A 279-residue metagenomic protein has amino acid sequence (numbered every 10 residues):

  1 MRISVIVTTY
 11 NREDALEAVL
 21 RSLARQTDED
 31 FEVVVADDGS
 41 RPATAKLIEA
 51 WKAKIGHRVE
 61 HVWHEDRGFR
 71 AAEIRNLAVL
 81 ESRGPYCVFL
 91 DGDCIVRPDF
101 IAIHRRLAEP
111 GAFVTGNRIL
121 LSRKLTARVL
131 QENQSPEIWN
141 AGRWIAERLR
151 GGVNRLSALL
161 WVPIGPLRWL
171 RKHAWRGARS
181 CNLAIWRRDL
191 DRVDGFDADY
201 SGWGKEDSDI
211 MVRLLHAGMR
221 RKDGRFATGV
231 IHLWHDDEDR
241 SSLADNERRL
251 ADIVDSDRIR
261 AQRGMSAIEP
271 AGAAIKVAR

Functional and structural regions predicted by a protein language model:
M1-R25: N-proximal low-complexity "stem/linker" segments adjacent to membrane-targeting elements
R2-S4, E32, D209: Cell-envelope/extracellular polymer assembly enzymes that use nucleotide-activated donors
L20-G68: Acidic donor-binding segment of Leloir-type glycosyltransferases
E65-S82, D99: Glycine-rich, basic loop-to-helix element that forms the pyrophosphate-binding segment of sugar-nucleotide handling
C87: Short aromatic/hydrophobic "clamp" motif used to bind/position activated sugar donors
D99-R148: Conserved donor NDP-sugar-binding/catalytic core segment of glycosyltransferases
Q134-W175: Short, flexible, basic/aromatic active-site loop/helix in glycosyltransferases
G177-D194, S201-R220, R225-F226: A short, conserved alpha-helix in the catalytic core of glycosyltransferases
